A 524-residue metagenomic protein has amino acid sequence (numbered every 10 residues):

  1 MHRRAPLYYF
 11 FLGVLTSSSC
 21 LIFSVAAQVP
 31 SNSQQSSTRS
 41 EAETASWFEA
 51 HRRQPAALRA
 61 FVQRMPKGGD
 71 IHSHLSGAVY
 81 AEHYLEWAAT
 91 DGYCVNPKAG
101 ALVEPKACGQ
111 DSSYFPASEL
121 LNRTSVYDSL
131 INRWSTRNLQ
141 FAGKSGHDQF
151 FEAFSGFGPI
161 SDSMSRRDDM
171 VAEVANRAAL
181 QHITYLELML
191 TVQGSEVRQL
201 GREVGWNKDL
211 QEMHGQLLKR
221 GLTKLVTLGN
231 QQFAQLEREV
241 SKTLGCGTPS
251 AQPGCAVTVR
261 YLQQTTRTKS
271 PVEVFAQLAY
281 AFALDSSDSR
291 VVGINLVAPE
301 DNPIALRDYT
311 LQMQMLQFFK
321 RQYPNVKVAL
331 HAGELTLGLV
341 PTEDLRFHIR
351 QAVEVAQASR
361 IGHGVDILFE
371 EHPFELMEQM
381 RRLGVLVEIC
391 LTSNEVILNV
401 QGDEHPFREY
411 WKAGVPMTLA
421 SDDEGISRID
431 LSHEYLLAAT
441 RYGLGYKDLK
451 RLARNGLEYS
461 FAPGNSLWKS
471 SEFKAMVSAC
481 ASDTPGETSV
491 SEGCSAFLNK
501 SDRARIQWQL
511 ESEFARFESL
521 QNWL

Functional and structural regions predicted by a protein language model:
M1-A5: N-terminal secretory signal peptides that target proteins for export/translocation
Y9-L21: Bacterial N-terminal signal peptides
S24-V25: Cleavable N-terminal signal peptides
V29-L524: Metal-cofactor-binding active-site regions of metalloenzymes
